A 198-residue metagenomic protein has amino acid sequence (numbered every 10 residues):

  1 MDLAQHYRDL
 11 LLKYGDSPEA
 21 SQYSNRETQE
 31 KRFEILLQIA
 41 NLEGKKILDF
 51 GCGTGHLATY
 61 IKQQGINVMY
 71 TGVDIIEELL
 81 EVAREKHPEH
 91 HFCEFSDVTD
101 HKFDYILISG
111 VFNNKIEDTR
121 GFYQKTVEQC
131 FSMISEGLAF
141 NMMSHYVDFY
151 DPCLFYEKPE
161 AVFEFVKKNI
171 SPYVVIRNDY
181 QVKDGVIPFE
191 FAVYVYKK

Functional and structural regions predicted by a protein language model:
M1-S17: N-terminal, positively charged/glycine-rich alpha-helical extensions of SAM-dependent methyltransferases
R26-E43: Conserved alpha-helix/loop element of class I SAM-dependent methyltransferases that forms part of the SAM/SAH-binding
L48, T54-H91: Class I SAM-dependent methyltransferase SAM/SAH-binding core
L107-I108: A conserved beta-strand element that flanks and buttresses the S-adenosyl-L-methionine
K115-V127: A short, conserved alpha-helix within the catalytic core of class I
Q124-E136: A short glycine-rich, Lys/Arg-flanked "PGG" loop and its adjoining helix->strand segment in the class I
S135-S144: Conserved beta-strand signature within the Rossmann-like core of class I S-adenosyl-L-methionine
P152-K198: Class I S-adenosyl-L-methionine
